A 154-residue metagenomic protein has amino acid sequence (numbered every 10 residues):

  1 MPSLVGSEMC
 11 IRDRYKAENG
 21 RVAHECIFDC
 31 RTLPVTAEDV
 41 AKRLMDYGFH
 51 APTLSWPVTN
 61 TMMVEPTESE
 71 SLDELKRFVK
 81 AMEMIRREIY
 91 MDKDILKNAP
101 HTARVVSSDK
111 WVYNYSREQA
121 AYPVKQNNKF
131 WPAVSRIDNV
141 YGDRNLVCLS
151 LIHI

Functional and structural regions predicted by a protein language model:
M1-G6, C10-I11, H153: Single conserved hydrophobic/aromatic residue that forms the stacking wall/gate of nucleotide- or nucleobase-binding
P2, Y47-F49, S71: Generic detector of bulky aromatic hydrophobic side chains
S7-E8, R12-A37, Y47-M62, Y90-A99: Conserved small-domain helix->loop->beta segment predominantly found in fold-type I
V35-D39, D73-K76: Generic alpha-helical secondary structure signal
D39-F49, A81-E88: Generic non-transmembrane alpha-helical segments
W56-I152: PLP-dependent enzyme catalytic core of the Aspartate aminotransferase-like
